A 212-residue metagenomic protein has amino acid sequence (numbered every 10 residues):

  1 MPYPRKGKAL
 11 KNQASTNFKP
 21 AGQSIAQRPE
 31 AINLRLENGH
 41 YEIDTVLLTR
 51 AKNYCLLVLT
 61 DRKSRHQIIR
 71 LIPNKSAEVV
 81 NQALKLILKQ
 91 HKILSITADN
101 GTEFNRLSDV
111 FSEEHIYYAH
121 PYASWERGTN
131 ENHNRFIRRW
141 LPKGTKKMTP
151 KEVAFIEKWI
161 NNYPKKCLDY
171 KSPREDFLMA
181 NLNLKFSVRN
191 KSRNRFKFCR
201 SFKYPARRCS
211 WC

Functional and structural regions predicted by a protein language model:
M1-L34: Basic, flexible linker segments flanking DNA-binding modules in nucleic acid-interacting mobile-element proteins
E37-I43: Short Pro/Gly-enriched beta-strand edge/turn motifs at strand-loop
D44, L59, R65, L84 (+4 more regions): Mobile genetic element proteins and their domesticated derivatives, centered on retroelements and DNA transposons
V46-I68: Short conserved beta-strand segments at catalytic cores or DNA/RNA-binding microdomains of nucleic-acid binding
T49-K52, I69-Q90: Active-site beta-loop-alpha junctions of metal-dependent nucleic acid enzymes, especially the RNase H-like/DDE
H91-S95: Short active-site oxyanion
A98-N100, F104-L107, F111, Y118-L141 (+1 more regions): RNase H-like two-metal-ion nuclease catalytic core shared by retroviral integrases and related mobile-element nucleases
K143-C212: C-terminal domain-tail junction helix/linker
